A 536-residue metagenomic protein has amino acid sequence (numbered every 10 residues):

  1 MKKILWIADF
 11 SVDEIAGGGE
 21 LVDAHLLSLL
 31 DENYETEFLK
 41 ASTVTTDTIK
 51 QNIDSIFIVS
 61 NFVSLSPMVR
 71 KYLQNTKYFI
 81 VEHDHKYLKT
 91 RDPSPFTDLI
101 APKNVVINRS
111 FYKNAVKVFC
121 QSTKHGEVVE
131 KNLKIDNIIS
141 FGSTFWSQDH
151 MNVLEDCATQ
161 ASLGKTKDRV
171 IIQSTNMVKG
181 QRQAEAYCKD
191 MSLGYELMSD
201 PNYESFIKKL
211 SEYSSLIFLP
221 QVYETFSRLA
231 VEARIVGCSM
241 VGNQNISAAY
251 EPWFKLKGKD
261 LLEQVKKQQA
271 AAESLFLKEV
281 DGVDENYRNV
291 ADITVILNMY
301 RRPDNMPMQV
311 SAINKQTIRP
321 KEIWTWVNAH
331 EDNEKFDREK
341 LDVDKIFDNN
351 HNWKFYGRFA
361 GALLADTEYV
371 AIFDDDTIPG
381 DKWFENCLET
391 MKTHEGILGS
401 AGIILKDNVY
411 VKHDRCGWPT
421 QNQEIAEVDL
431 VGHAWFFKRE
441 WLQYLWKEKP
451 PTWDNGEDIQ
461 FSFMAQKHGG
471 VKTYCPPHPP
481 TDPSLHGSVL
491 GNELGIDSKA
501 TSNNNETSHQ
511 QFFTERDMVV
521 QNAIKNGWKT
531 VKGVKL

Functional and structural regions predicted by a protein language model:
M1-L65, V241-A270, L277-L297, P307: N-terminal pre-catalytic "stem/leader" segment of glycosyltransferase-like enzymes
L39-V116, K124, N305-S311, N333-K335 (+4 more regions): Extended catalytic core of nucleotide-activated donor transferases of GT-like folds
K113-I138, R182-Q183: A short, active-site helix/loop in glycosyltransferases that binds the activated sugar's phosphate group
T144-F206, R302-D304: Conserved catalytic-core segment of nucleotide-activated headgroup transferases in glycan assembly
N286-A291, N305-Q309, E448-L536: C-terminal catalytic/acceptor-binding lobe
S311-K321: Short, acidic, metal-binding catalytic loop of nucleotide-sugar glycosyltransferases
F359-Y369: Active-site nucleotide-sugar/metal-binding loop of Leloir-type enzymes
A362, I378-P450: Conserved catalytic core of nucleotide-sugar-dependent glycosyltransferases
